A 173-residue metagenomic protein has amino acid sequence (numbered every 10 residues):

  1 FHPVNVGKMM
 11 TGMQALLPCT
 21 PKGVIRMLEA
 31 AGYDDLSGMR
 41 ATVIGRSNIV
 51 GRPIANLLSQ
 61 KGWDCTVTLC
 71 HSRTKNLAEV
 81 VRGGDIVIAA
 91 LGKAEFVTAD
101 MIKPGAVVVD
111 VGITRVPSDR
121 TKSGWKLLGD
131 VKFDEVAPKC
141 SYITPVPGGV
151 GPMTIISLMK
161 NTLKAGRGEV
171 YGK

Functional and structural regions predicted by a protein language model:
F1-G7, V109-G172: Rossmann-fold NAD(P)-binding glycine/threonine-rich loop
G7, M13-V107, G124-W125, F133-D134: Glycine-rich phosphate/diphosphate-binding loop of Rossmann-like nucleotide-binding domains
G12, R46, V146, V150: Conserved short-loop catalytic and cofactor-binding motifs
